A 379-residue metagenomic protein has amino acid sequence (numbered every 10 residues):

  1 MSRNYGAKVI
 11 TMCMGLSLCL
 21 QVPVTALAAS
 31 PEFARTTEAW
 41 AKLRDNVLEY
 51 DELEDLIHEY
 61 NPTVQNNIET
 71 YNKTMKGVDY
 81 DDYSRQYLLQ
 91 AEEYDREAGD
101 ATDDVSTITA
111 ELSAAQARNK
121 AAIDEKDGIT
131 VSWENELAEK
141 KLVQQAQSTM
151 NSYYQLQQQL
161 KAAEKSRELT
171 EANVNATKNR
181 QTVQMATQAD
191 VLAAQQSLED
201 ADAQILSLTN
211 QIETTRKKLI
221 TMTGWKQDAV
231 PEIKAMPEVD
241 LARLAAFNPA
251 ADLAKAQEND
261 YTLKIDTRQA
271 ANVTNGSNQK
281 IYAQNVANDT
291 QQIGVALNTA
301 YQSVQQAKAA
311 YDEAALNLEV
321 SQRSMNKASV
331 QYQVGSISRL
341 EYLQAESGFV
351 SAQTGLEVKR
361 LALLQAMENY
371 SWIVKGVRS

Functional and structural regions predicted by a protein language model:
M1-A28: Sec-dependent N-terminal signal peptides of Gram-positive bacterial secreted proteins and lipoproteins
A26-I129, W133, K140-A146, M150 (+4 more regions): Bacterial Sec-pathway N-terminal export signals of envelope proteins
N67-T70, T74, K120, A138 (+4 more regions): Charged, solvent-exposed structural "stalk/scaffold" segments of large extracytoplasmic/peripheral assemblies
I68, M75, D82, L89 (+24 more regions): Coiled-coil heptad-register positions
I123-T130, E164-A172, A229-V230, N278-K280: Helix-turn-helix repeat elements of alpha-solenoid scaffolds
T209-A251, M367-S379: Short, solvent-exposed, mixed-charge loop/turn linkers that connect secondary-structure elements
Q257, G276-V286: Extended, charged, solvent-exposed helical/coil segments that serve as membrane-proximal linker/sensor scaffolds
